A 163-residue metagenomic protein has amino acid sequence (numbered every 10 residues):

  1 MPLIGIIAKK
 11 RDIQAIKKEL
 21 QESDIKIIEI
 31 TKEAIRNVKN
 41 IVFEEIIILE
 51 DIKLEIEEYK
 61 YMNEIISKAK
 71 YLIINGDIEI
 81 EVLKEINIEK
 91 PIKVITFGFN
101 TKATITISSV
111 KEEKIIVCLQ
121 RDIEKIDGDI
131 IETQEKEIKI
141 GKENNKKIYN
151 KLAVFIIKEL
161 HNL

Functional and structural regions predicted by a protein language model:
M1-I27: Walker A (P-loop) phosphate-binding motif
P2, F99-L163: Adenine nucleotide phosphate-binding catalytic loops in nucleotide-utilizing enzymes
D12, E79, A153: Conserved alpha-helical elements of sugar-nucleotide-dependent glycosyltransferases
A15, K84, I107: A short acidic (Asp/Glu
E19-D24, I88-K90, T101: Short, structurally constrained coil/turn elements that cap an alpha-helix or connect an alpha-helix to the following
K26, K93, L163: Residue-level detector of anion-binding/catalytic polar loops
I30-T96: Flexible active-site lid/hinge loop adjacent to a nucleotide/diphosphate and Mg2+-phosphate binding pocket
